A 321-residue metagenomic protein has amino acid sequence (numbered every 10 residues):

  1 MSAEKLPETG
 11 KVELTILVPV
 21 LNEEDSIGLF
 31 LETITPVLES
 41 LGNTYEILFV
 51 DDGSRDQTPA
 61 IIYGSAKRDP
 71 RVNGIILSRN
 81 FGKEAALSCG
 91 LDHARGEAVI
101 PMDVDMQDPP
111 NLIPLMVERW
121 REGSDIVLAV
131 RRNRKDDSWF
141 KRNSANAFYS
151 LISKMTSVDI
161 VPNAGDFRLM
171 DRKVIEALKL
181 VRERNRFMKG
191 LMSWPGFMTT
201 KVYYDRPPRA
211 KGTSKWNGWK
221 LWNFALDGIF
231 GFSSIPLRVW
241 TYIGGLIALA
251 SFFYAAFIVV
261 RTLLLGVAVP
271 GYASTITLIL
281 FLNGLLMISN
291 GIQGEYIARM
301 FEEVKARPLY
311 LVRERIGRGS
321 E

Functional and structural regions predicted by a protein language model:
M1-G10, F187-E321: Hydrophobic helical membrane-anchoring modules
S2-D137: Structured catalytic core of nucleotide-sugar glycosyltransferases
T9-K11, G42, A94, P162 (+3 more regions): A generic fold-level signal
P19, L77-R79, R168, T241 (+2 more regions): Short conserved micro-motifs on helix faces and helix-strand junctions that flank and scaffold key functional residues
L29, P36, A60, N146-Y149 (+2 more regions): Generic recognition of well-ordered alpha-helical segments within structured catalytic/regulatory domains
P36-E39, V99, D125, T156 (+5 more regions): Generic structural signal for secondary-structure transition and capping sites
G64, R71-R79, K83-H93, Q107-L191 (+1 more regions): Acceptor/aglycone-binding surface of glycosyltransferases and processive sugar-polymer synthases
